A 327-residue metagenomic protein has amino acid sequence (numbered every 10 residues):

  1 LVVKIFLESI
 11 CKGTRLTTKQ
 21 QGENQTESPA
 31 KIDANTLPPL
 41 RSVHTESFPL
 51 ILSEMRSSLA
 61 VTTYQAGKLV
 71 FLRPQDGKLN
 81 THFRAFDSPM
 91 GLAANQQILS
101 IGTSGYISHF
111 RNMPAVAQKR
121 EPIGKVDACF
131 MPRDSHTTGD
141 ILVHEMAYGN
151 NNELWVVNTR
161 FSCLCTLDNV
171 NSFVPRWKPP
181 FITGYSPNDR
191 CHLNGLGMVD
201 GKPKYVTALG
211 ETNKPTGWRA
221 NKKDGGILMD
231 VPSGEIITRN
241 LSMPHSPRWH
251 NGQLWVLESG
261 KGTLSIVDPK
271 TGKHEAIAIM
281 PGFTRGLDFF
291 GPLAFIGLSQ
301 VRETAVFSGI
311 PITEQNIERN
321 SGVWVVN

Functional and structural regions predicted by a protein language model:
S42-M55, A85-Q97, H136-E153, I182-K204 (+3 more regions): Beta-rich, blade/repeat-based domains predominating in secreted/periplasmic proteins but also intracellular
H44-R56, H109-R120, V206-K223, L298-E318: Short, conserved, GDST-rich strand-edge loop motifs in beta-rich repeat architectures
V61-Y64, S100-Y106, Y148-G149, L154-F161 (+6 more regions): Conserved beta-strand positions in repeat-built beta-propeller and related beta-rich domains
P74-Q75, M113, D168-N171, V231-S233 (+1 more regions): Short loop/turn segments that connect beta-strands within beta-propeller blades
K78-E145: Blade-loop segments of beta-propeller domains
R120-N194: Asp-box/WD-like beta-propeller blade repeats and closely related beta-sheet repeat scaffolds
K222-P232, I312-N327: Beta-propeller blade signature
M243, R248-P269, K273-N316: Loop/turn-rich, solvent-exposed surfaces of beta-rich toroidal or solenoidal domains
